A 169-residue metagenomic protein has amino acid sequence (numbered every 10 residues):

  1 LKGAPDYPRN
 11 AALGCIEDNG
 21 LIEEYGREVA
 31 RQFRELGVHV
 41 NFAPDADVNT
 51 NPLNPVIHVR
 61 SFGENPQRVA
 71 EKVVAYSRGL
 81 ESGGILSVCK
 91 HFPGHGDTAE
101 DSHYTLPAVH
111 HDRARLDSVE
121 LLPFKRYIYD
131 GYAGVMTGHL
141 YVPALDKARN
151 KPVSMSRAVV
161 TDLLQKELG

Functional and structural regions predicted by a protein language model:
L1-V69, H91, G96-H110, G138-K151: Enzymes and membrane/adaptor proteins characterized by extended Gly/Ser/Thr/Asp/Glu-rich, aromatic-dotted
Q67-G169: Second-shell residues forming the walls of enzyme active-site clefts
